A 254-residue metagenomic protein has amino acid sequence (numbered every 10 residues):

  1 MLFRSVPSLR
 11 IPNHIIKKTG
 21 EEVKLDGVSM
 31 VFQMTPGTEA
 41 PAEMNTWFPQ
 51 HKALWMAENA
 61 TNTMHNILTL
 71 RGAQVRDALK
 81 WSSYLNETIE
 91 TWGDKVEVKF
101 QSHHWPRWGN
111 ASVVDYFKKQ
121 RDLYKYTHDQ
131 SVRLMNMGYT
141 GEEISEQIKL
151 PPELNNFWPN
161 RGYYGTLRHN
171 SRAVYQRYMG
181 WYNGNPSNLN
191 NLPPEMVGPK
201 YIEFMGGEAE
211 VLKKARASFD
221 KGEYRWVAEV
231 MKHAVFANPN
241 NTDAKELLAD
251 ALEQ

Functional and structural regions predicted by a protein language model:
V6-N66, R71-L79: Catalytic core of the metallo-beta-lactamase
E22-V23, A53-L54, T63, L79-E143 (+3 more regions): Divalent-metal (often Zn2+) His-rich catalytic cores of metallo-beta-lactamase-fold enzymes
K119, S187-L212: TPR-adjacent "capping" and linker segments in tetratricopeptide-repeat scaffold/adaptor proteins
F219, D250-E253: Specific register positions within alpha-helical solenoid repeats of the TPR/Sel1-like families, i.e., one
P239-N240: Short coil turns that delineate tetratricopeptide repeat
